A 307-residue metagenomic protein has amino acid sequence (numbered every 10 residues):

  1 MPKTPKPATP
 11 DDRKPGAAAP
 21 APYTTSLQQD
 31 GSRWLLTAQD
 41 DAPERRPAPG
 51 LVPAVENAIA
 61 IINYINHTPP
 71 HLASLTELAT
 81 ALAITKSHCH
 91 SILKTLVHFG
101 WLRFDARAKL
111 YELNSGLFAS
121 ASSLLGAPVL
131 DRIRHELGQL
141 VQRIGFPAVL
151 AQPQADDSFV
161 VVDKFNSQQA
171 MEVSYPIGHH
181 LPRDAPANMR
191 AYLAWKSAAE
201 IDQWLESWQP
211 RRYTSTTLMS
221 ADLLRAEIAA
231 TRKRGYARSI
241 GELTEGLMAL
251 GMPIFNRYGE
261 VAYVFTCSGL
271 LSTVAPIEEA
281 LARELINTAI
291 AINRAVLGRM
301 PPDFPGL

Functional and structural regions predicted by a protein language model:
P2-A127, I290, R294-G298: N-terminal helix-turn-helix
P2-D41, A170-L243: Short, solvent-exposed recognition segments
L51-V55, L75, L110, L130 (+7 more regions): Short, structured helix-loop boundary elements
Y64, A81, I92, R132-R143 (+4 more regions): Amphipathic alpha-helical regulatory segments at dimerization interfaces that relay allosteric signals between sensory
A108, E112-S207: Amphipathic alpha-helical effector-binding/dimerization core of metabolite-sensing transcriptional regulators
T217-A291, L307: Extended hydrophobic
P301-L307: Signal-transducing coiled-coil/dimerization helices and immediately adjacent hinge/linker segments that couple sensory
